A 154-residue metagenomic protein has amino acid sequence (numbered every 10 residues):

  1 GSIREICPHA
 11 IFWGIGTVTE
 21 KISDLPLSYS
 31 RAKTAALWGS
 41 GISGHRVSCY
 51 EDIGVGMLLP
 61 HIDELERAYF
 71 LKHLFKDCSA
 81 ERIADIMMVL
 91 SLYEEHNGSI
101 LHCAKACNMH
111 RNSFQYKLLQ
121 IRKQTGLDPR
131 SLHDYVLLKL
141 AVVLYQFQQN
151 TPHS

Functional and structural regions predicted by a protein language model:
G1-S154: Cytosolic nucleotide-utilizing catalytic cores of signal-transduction proteins
